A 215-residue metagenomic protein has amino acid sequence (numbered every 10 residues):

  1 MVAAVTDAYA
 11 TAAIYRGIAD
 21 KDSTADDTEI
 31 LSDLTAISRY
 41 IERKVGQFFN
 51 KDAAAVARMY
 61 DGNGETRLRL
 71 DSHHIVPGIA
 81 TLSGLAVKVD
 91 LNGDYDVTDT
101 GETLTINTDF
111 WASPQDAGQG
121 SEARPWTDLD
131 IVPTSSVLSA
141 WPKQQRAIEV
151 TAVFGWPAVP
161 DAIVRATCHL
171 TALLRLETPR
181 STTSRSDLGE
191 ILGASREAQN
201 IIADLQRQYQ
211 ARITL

Functional and structural regions predicted by a protein language model:
M1-L215: Divalent metal-cofactor coordination and adjacent catalytic microenvironments
